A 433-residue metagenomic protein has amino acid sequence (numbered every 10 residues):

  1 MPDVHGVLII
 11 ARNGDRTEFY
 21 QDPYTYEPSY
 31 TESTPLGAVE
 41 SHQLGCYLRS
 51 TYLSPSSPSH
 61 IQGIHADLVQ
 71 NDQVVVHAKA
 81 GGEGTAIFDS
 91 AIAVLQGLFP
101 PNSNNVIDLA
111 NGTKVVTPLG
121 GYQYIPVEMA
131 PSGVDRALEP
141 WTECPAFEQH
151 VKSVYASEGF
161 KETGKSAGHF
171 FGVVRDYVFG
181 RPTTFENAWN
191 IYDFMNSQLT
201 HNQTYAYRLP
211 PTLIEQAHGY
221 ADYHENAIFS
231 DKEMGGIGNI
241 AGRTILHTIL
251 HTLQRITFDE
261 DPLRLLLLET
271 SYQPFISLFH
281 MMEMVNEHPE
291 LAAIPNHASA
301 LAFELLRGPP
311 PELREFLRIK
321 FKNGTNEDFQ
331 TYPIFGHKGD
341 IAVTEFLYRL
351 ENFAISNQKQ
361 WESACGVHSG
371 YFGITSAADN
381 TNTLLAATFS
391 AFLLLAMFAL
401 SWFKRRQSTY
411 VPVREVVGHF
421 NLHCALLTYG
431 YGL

Functional and structural regions predicted by a protein language model:
M1-V75, K79-L266, T270-R405: Signature for phosphate-centric chemistry
R406-L433: Intrinsically disordered, low-complexity terminal tails of fungal membrane proteins
